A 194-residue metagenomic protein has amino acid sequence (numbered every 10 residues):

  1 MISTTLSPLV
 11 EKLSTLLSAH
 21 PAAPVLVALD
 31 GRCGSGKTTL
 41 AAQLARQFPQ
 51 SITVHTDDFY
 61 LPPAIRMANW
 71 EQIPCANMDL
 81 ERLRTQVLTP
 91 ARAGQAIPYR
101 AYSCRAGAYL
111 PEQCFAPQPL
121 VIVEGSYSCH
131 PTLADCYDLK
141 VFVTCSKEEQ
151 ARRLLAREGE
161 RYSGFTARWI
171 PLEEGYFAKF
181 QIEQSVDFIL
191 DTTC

Functional and structural regions predicted by a protein language model:
M1-V27: Extreme N-terminal, non-catalytic leader segments that precede Walker-type/kinase nucleotide-binding cores
R32: P-loop (Walker A) phosphate-binding loop of NTP-binding proteins
K37: Conserved lysine of the Walker
L40: Hydrophobic positions on the alpha1 helix immediately C-terminal to the Walker A/P-loop
Q50-A64: Short beta-strand-centered segment that lines the nucleotide-binding/catalytic pocket of NTP-utilizing
I65-G107, L120: Conserved nucleotide-sensing/catalytic segment adjacent to the nucleotide-binding pocket in NTP-handling enzymes
A108, E112, H130, G159-C194: Small-molecule kinase domains that catalyze NTP-dependent phosphoryl transfer to phosphate-bearing small molecules
A108-A156: ATP-dependent NMP and nucleoside kinases share a basic, alpha-helical "lid"
